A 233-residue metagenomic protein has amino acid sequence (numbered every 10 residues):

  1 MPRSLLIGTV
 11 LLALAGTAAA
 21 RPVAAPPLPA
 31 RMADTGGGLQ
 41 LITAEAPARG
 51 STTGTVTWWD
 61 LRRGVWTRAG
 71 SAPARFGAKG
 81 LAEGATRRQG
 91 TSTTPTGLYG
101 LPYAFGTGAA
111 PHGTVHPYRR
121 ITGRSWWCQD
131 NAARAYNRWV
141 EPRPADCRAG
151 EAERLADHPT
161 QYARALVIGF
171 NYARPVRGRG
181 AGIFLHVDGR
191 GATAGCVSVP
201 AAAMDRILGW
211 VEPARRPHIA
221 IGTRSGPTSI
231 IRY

Functional and structural regions predicted by a protein language model:
M1-P22: Secretory targeting and sorting signals
R21-T193, M204-Y233: Cell wall/extracellular polymer interaction/catalysis modules
T193-V199: Active-site nucleophilic cysteine motif
